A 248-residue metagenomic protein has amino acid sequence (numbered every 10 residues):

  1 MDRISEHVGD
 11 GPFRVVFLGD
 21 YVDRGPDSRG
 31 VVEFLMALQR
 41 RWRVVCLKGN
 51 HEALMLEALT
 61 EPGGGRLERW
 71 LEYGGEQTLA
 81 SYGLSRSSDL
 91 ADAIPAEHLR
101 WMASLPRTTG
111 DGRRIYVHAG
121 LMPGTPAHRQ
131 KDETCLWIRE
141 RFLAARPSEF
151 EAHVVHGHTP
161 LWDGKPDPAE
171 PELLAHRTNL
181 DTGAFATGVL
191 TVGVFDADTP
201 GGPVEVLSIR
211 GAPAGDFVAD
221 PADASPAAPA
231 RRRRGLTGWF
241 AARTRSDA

Functional and structural regions predicted by a protein language model:
M1-D2, G30-E33, T60-G63, Q130-K131 (+2 more regions): Short, glycine/charged-enriched secondary-structure capping and boundary segments
M1-R29: An N-terminal domain-cap segment
M1-R3, G9, A103-P106, E149-A152 (+6 more regions): Extended recognition/assembly regions associated with phosphoester-bond processing machinery
G11, R24-R107, F142-A145: Active-site neighborhood of divalent metal-dependent phosphoester bond hydrolases
D20, G49-N50, H158, D181: Active-site glycine-centered loops adjacent to acidic/histidine catalytic or metal-binding residues that shape
E76-G188, F195-A212: Acidic, His/Gly-enriched loop-helix segments that form or flank divalent-metal centers in metallo-dependent hydrolases
